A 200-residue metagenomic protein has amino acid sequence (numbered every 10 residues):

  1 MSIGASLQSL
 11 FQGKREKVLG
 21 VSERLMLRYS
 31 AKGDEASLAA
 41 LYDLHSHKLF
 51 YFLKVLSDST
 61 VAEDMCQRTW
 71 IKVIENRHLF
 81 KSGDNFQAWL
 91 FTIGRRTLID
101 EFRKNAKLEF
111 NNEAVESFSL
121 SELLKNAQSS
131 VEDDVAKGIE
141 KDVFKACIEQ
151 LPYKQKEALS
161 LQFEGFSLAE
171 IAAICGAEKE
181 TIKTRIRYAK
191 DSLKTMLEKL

Functional and structural regions predicted by a protein language model:
M1-K48: N-terminal module of bacterial RNA polymerase sigma factors
L10-F11, A31-A40, F50-R68, K179 (+1 more regions): Short, charged helix-capping/linker segments at alpha-helix termini
L19, L108-D134, S167: Internal acidic/polar
D64-I71, D84-R96: Structural recognition of an alpha-helix C-terminal capping motif at a helix-to-coil junction
T69, I93, A158-L159, I171-A172 (+1 more regions): Hydrophobic positions on the alpha-helical face of helix-turn-helix-like DNA-binding modules
E75-S82, T92-E113, K137: Arg/Lys-rich amphipathic alpha helix in sigma70-family domain 2
I99, L168-A169, A173-K199: DNA-recognition helix of helix-turn-helix
A146-K156, E164-T181: Helix-turn-helix DNA-binding module
